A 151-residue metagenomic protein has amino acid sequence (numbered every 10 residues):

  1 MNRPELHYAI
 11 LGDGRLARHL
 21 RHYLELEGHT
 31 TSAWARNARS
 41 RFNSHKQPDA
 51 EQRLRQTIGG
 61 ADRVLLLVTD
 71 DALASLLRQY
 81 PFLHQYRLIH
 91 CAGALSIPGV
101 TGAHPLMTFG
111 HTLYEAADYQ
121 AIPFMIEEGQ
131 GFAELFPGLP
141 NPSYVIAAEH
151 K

Functional and structural regions predicted by a protein language model:
M1-L54: NAD(P)+-binding Rossmann beta1-loop-alpha1 motif at the extreme N-terminus of oxidoreductases
P4-L6, D62, Y86, I122: Nucleotide donor/acceptor-binding cores
A9-I10, L66, I126: Hydrophobic Val/Ile/Leu positions in short beta-strands of Rossmann-like dinucleotide-binding domains
G14, D70-D71, G129-Q130: Alpha-helix N-cap/helix-start capping motif
H22, P48-A116: Rossmann-like NAD(P)(H) cofactor-binding subdomain of soluble oxidoreductases
E25-L26, P81-F82, P140: Short, solvent-exposed amphipathic alpha-helical segments in soluble enzyme and RNA/protein-processing domains
I89-K151: Rossmann-fold dinucleotide-binding core
